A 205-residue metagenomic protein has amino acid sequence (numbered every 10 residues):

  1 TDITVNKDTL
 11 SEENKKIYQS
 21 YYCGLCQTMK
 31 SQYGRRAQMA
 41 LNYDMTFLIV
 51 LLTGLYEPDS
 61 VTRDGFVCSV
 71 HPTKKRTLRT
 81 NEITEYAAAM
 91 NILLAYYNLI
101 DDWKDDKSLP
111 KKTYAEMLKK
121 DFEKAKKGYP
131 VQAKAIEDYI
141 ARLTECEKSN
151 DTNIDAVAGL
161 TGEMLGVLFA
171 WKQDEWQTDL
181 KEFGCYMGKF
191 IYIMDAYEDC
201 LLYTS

Functional and structural regions predicted by a protein language model:
D2-C23: Low-complexity, Ser/Thr/Pro/Gly-enriched N-terminal "stalk/linker" regions
K16-D101, S149-Y186: Alpha-helical phosphate/pyrophosphate-handling elements in metalloenzyme active cores
T84-C146: Hydrophobic alpha-helical segments and helix pairs
E198: Short active-site segment of divalent metal-dependent hydrolases/proteases that encodes the spacing between
Y203-T204: Conserved small/polar residues in nucleotide/adenosyl-binding loops
